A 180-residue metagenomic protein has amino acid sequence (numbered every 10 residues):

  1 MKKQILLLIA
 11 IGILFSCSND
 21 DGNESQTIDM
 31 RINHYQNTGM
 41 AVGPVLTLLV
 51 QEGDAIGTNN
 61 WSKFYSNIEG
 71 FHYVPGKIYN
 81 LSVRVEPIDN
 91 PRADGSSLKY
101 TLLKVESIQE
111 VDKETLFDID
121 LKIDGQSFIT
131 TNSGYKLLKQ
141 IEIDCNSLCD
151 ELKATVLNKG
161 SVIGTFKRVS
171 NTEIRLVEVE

Functional and structural regions predicted by a protein language model:
K2-L8: Sec-dependent signal peptide recognition, specifically the positively charged N-region followed immediately by
I13-S16: C-terminal motif of bacterial Sec signal peptides marking the signal peptidase cleavage site
S18-D21: Bacterial signal peptide processing site
N23-V45, D112-T130, G164: Structural detector for short beta-strands of small beta-barrel domains
T38-W61, V85, K136-L148, L152 (+2 more regions): Intrinsically disordered, low-complexity linker/tail regions enriched in polar/charged residues
N60-G70: N-terminal post-signal-peptidase region of extra-cytosolic proteins
Y79-I88, N158-N171: Flexible glycine-rich surface loops and low-complexity tracts that mediate binding to linear polymers
I88-K99, N171-V177: Short, Lys/Arg- and Gly-enriched loop/turn segments at beta-strand edges
